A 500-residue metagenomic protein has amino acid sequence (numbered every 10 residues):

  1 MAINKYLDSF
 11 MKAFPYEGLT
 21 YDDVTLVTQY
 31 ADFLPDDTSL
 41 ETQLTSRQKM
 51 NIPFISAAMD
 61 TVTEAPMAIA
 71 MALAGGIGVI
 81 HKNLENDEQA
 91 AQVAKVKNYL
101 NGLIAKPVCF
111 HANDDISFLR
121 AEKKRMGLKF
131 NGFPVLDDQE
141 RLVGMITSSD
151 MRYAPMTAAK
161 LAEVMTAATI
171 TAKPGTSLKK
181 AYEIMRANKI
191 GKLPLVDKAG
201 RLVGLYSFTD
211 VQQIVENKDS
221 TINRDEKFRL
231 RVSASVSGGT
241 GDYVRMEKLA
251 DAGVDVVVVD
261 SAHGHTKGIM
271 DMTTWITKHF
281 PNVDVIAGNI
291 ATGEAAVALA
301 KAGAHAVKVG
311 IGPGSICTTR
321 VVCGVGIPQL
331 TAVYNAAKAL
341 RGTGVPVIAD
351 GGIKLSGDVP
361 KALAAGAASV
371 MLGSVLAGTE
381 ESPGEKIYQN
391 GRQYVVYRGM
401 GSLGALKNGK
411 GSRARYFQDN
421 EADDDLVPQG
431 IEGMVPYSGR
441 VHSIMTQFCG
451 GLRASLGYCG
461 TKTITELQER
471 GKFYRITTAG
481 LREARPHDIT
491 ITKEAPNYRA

Functional and structural regions predicted by a protein language model:
M1-Y30, F110, A172-K173, S235 (+3 more regions): Alpha/beta catalytic cores of nucleotide-metabolism and tRNA/nucleoside-modifying enzymes
D36, E85-A94, A154-A158, R201-N223 (+5 more regions): Active-site-adjacent beta->alpha loops and helix N-cap segments on the catalytic face of soluble alpha/beta enzymes
D37-M50, A57-M59, E88-F130, V135-D137 (+5 more regions): Bateman/CBS regulatory modules and CBS-like beta-alpha motifs in cytosolic regions of diverse proteins
K49-S56, L103-P107, D225-S235, I276-A291 (+2 more regions): Short beta-strand/loop segments at the ligand-binding rim of alpha/beta enzyme cores
P66-I69, Y243-A252, V285, A291-V309 (+2 more regions): Catalytic cores of alpha/beta
L73-E88, K198, V254-T266, H305-C323 (+1 more regions): Glycine-rich phosphate-binding active-site loops on the catalytic face of alpha/beta enzymes
V79-N83, V108-H111, G132-P134, T171-K173 (+6 more regions): Catalytic beta/alpha-barrel core
K82-V96, L142-M151, P155, M185 (+3 more regions): Terminal amphipathic helices with adjacent charged low-complexity linkers/tails
